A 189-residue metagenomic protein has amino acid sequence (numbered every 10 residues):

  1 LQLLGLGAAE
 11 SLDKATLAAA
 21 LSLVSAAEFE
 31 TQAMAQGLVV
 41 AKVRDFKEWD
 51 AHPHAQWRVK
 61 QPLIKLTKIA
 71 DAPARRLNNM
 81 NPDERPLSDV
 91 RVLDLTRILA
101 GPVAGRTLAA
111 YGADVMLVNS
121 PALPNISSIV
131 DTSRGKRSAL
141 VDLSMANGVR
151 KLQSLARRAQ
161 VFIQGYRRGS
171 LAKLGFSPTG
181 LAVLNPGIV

Functional and structural regions predicted by a protein language model:
L1-A122, L184-V189: Acyl-CoA thioester-binding alpha/beta core of soluble enzymes
E28, V103, S127, K151 (+1 more regions): Short Gly/charged-rich anion-binding patches and loops
A55-K60, V130-R134, T179-L181: Short low-complexity, flexible loop/linker segments enriched in glycine and/or proline with clustered acidic
N78, N125, N147: Active-site-adjacent structural elements in folded domains
D83, S128, S170-A172: Glycine-rich, flexible loop/turn motifs
G105-S144, L155-R158: PLP-dependent aminotransferase-like
R137-L184: A structured beta-alpha segment of the ubiquitous adenosine-cofactor-binding alpha/beta core
